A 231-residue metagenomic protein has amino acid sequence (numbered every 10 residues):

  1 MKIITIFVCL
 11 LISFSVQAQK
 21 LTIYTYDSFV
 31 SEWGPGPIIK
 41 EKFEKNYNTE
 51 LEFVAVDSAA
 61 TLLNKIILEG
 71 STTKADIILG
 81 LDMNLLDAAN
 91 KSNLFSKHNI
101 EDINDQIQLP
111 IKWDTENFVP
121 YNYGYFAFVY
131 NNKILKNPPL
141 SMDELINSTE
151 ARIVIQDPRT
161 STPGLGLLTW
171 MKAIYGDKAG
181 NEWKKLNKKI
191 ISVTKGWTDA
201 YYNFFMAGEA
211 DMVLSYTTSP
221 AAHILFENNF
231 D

Functional and structural regions predicted by a protein language model:
M1-C9: Sec-dependent signal peptide recognition, specifically the positively charged N-region followed immediately by
S13-S15: N-terminal signal peptide c-region/cleavage motif recognized by signal peptidases
A18-Q19: Boundary of Sec targeting at the N-terminus
Y24-G36, D57-T61, K74-M212, H223-F226: Extracytoplasmic ligand-binding site segments that recognize negatively charged/polar headgroups
P37-F53: Short alpha-helix C-terminal cap/hinge motif
N64-S71: Short, well-structured alpha-helical segments in soluble
E227-D231: Extracytoplasmic/periplasmic substrate-recognition and gating elements
